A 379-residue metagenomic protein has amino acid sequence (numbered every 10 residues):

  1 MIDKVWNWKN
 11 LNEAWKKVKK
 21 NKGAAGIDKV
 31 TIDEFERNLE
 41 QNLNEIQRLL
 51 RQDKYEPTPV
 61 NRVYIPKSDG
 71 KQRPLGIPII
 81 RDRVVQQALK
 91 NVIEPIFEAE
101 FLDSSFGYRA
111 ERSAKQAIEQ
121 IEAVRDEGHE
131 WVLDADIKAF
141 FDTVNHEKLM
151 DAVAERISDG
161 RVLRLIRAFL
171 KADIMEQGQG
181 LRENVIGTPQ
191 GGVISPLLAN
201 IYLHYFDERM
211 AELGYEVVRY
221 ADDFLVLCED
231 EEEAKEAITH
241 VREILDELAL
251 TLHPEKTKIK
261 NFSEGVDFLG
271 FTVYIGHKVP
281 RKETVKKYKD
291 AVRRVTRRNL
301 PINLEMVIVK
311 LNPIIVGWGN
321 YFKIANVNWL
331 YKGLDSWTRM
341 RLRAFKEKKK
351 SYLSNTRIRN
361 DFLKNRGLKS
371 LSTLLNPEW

Functional and structural regions predicted by a protein language model:
M1-E40: Non-catalytic, polymerase-adjacent accessory regions of viral genome-replication enzymes
W6-L11, P59-V63, S68, M175 (+1 more regions): Core structural elements
N12, K29-K67: Phosphate/adenylate-binding "loop-and-lid" substructures adjacent to NTP/NAD/dNTP-binding pockets in NTP-dependent
L49-Y64, S68, E100-G265: Conserved polymerase palm-domain catalytic core
K171, E243, L248-V316: A conserved non-catalytic segment of reverse transcriptases and RNA-directed RNA polymerases corresponding to the late
V295-T356: Right-hand nucleic-acid polymerase module
K350-W379: Extended C-terminal regions of large enzymes
